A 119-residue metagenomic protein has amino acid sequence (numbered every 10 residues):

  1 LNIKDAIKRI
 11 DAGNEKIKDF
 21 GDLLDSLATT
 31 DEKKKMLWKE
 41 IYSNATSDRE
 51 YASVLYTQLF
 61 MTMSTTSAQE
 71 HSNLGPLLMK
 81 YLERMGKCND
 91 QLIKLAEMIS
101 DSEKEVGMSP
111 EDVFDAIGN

Functional and structural regions predicted by a protein language model:
N2-P76: Extended, surface-exposed interaction regions
R49, Y56, M85, N89-L92: A structural signal for well-ordered alpha-helices, especially hydrophobic packing surfaces of coiled-coils
T66, E70-N89, I99-S102: Eukaryotic low-complexity, intrinsically disordered regulatory regions enriched for acidic, serine- and proline-rich
D90-N119: Contiguous, low-complexity intrinsically disordered segments that are highly enriched in charged residues
